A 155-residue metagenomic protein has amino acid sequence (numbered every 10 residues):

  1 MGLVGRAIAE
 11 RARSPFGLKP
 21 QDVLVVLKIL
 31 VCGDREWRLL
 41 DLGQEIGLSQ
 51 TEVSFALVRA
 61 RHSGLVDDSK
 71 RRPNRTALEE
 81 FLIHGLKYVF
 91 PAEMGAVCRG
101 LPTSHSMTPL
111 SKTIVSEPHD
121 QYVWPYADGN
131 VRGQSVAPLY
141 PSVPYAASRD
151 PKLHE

Functional and structural regions predicted by a protein language model:
M1-R6, A96-E155: Long, low-complexity, charge-rich intrinsically disordered regions
G2-C32: Short alpha-helical segments that sit at the start of domains
P15-D22, R38, D68-G100: Short, cationic-aromatic polyanion-contact patches
K28-G33, A60, A146: Generic structural signal for hydrophobic core residues of well-folded globular domains
D34-I46: Short acidic, hydrophobic short linear motifs in intrinsically disordered regions
L40, L57, V66, S135-Y140: Non-transmembrane "mature" sequence context
L48, R59-R72: A short, conserved structural fragment
V53-S54: Helix-turn-helix DNA-binding helix
